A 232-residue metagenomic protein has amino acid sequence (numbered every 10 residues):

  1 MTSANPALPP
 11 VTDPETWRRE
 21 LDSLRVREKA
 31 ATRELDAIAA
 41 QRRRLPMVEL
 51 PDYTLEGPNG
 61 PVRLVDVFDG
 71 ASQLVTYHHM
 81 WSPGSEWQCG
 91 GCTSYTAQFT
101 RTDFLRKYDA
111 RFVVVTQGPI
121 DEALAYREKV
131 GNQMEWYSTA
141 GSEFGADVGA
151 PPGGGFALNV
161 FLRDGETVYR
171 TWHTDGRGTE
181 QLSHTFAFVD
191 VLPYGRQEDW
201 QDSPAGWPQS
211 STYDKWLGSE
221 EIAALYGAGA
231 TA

Functional and structural regions predicted by a protein language model:
M1-Y108, A125-E128, E135, S142-A232: Non-globular targeting/processing and membrane-anchoring segments
Y77-H78, F112-G118, A123, T139: Short His-Asn-centered micro-motif
